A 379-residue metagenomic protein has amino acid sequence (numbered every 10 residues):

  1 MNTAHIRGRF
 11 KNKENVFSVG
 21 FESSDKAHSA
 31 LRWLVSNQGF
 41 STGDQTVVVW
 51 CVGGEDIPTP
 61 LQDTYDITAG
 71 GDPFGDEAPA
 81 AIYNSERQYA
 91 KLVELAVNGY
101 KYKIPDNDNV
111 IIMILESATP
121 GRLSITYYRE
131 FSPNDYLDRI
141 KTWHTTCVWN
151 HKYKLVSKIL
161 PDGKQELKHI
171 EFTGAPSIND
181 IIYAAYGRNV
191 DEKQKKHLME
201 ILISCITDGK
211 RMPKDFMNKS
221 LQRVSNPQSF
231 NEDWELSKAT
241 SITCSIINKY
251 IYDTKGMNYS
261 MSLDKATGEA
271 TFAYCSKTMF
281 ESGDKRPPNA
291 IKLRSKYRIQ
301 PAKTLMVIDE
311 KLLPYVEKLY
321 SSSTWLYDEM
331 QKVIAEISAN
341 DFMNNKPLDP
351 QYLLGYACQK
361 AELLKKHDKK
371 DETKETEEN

Functional and structural regions predicted by a protein language model:
M1-N379: Extended alpha-helical scaffolding segments
